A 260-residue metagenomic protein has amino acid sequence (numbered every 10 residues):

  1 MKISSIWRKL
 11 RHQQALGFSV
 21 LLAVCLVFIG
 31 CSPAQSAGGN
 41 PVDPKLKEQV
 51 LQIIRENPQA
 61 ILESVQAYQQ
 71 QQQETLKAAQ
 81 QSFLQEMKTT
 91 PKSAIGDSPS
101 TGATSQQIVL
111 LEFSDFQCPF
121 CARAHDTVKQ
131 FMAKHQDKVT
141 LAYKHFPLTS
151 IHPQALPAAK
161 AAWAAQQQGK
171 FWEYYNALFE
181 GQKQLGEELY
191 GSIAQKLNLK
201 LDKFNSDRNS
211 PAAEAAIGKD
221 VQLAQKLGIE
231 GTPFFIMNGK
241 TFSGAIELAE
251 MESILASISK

Functional and structural regions predicted by a protein language model:
K2-S19, V24-T89: N-terminal targeting signals for export/organelle localization
K2-W7, P33-Q52, S192-K260: C-terminal cap of thioredoxin/glutaredoxin-like
N40-P44, E48, R55, P119-A122 (+6 more regions): Soluble non-cytosolic domains of exported or imported proteins
L46, I61, K92-A94, Q106 (+3 more regions): N-terminal alpha-helical segment
R55, Q66-Q70, F179-K183, Q195 (+1 more regions): Short amphipathic alpha-helical surface patches that mediate protein-protein
P91-I108, A133: A short beta-strand-turn-helix
T101, L185, F242: Short clusters of hydrophobic/aromatic residues that line enzyme substrate/ligand-binding pockets
L111-E112, F116-Q117, A122-Q195, L199-K200 (+3 more regions): Structural alpha/beta surface segment adjacent to cysteine/selenocysteine redox centers across thiol/disulfide enzymes
